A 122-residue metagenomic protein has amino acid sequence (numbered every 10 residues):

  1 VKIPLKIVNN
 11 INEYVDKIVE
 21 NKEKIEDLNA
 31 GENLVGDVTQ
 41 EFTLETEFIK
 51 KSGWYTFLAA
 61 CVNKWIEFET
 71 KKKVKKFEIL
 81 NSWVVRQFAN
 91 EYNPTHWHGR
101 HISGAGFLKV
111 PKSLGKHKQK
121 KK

Functional and structural regions predicted by a protein language model:
V1-K72, W83, N90-N93: Non-heme Fe(II)/2-oxoglutarate
K76: Long, positively charged binding patches that form subdomain-scale interaction surfaces for polyanionic ligands
N81-K122: Catalytic core of non-heme Fe(II) oxygenases with the double-stranded beta-helix
